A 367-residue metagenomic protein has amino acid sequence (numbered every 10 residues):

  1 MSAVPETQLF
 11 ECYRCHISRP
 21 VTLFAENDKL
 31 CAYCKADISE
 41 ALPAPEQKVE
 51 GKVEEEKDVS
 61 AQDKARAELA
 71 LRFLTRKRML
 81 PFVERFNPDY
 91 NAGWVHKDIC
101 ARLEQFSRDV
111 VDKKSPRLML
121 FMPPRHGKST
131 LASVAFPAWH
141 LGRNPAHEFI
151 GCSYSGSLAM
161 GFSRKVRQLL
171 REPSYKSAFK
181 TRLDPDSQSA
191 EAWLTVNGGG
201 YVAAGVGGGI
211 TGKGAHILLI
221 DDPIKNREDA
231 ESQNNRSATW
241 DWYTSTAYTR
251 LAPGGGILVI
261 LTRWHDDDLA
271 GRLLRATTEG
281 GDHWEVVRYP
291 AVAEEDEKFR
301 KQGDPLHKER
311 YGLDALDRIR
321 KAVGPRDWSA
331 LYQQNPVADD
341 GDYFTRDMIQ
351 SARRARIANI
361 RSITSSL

Functional and structural regions predicted by a protein language model:
A3-E6, E40-P116, A358-S362: N-terminal accessory segments
C12-C15, C31-C34: Short cysteine-rich clusters marking metal-coordination/redox-active sites
R19-P20, I38: Cys/His-rich microdomains that often coordinate metals
L120-P124, K128-A178: Conserved P-loop
C152-I210: Conserved nucleotide-state-sensing and coupling region of NTP-binding domains
E191-Y243: Conserved RecA-like ASCE ATPase "motif II neighborhood" in helicase/translocase motors
E231-E297: ASCE P-loop NTPase helicase motor core
F299-L367: ATPase catalytic-site recognition across NTP-hydrolyzing enzymes
